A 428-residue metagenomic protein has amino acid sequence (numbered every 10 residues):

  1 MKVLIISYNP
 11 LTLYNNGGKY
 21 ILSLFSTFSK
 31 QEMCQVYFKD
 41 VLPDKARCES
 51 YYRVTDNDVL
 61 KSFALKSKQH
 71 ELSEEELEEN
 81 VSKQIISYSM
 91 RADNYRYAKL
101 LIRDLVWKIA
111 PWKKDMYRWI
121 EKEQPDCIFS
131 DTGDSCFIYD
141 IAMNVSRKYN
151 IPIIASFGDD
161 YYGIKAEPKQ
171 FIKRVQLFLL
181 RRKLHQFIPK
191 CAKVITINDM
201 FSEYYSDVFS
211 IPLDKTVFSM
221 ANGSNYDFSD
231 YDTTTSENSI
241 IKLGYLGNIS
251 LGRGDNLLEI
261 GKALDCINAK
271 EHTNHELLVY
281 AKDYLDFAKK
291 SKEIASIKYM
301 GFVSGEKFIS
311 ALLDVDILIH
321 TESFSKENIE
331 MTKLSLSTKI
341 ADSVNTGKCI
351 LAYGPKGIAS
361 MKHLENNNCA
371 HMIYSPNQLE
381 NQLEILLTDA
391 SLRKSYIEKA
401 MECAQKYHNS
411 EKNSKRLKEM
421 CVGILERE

Functional and structural regions predicted by a protein language model:
M1-S73, N222-N225, D265-K270: N-terminal subdomain of nucleotide-sugar transferases
K114, R118, D140-K148, Y161 (+1 more regions): Membrane-proximal helix-turn-helix segments that form the acceptor-binding/catalytic region of lipid-linked
Q186-T216: A short, active-site helix/loop in glycosyltransferases that binds the activated sugar's phosphate group
M200, M220-G223: Carbohydrate-associated surface elements
N225-Y231, T235-K290, Y299-E306: Conserved catalytic-core segment of nucleotide-activated headgroup transferases in glycan assembly
G252-D255, E306-F308, L318-A341, I350-K362: Nucleotide-sugar-dependent
S337, P355, N367-N377, I385-S391: Conserved acidic donor-binding segment of nucleotide-sugar-dependent glycosyltransferases
Y374-N377, S391-C421: A charged, aromatic-enriched C-terminal amphipathic alpha-helix characteristic of glycosyltransferases across folds
